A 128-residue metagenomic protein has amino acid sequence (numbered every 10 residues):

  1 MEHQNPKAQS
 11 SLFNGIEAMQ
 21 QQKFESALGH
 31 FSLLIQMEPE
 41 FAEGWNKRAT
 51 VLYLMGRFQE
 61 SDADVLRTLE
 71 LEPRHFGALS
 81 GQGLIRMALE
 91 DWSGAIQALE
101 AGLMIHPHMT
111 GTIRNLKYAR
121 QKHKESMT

Functional and structural regions predicted by a protein language model:
M1-S10: TPR-adjacent "capping" and linker segments in tetratricopeptide-repeat scaffold/adaptor proteins
N5, Q21-H30, L54-R67, L89-A101 (+1 more regions): Structural signature of tandem alpha-helical TPR/SEL1-like repeats, specifically the intra-repeat loop/turn
E70-A88: Mid-chain, well-packed structural core segment of small domains
